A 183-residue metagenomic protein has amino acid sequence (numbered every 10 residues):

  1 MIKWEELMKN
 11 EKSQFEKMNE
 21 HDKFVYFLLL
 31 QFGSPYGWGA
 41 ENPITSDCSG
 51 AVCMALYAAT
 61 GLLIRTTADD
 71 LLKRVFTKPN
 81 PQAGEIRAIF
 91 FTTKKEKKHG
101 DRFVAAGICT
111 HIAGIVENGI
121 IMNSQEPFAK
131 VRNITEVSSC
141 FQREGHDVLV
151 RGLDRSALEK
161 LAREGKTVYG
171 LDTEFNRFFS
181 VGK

Functional and structural regions predicted by a protein language model:
I2, L7, E11-V25, G61-G182: ...with weaker cross-activation on analogous glycine-rich loops/strands in unrelated enzymes
Y26-T66: Secreted/periplasmic proteins that engage bacterial cell-wall peptidoglycan
